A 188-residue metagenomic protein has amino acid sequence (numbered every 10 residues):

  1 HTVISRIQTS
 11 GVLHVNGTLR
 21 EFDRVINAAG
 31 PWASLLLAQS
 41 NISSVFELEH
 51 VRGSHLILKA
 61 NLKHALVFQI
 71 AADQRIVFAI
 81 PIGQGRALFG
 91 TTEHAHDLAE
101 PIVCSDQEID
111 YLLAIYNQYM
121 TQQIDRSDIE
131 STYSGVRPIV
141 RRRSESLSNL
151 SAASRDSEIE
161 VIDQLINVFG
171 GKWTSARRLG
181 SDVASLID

Functional and structural regions predicted by a protein language model:
H1-V12: A conserved short coil-to-beta-strand element within the FAD-binding core of flavoproteins
V3, E21, Q123-D125: Short loop/turn motifs at secondary-structure junctions
V12-V15, I166-V168: Generic recognition of long tandem-repeat/solenoid scaffolds
V15-T18, Q74: Glycine-centered tight beta-turn/hairpin loop motif at sheet-sheet or coil-to-beta transitions
R20-W32: Short hydrophobic core segments
L35-A38, S43-F89, H94-D188: C-terminal catalytic lobe of FAD-dependent flavoproteins
